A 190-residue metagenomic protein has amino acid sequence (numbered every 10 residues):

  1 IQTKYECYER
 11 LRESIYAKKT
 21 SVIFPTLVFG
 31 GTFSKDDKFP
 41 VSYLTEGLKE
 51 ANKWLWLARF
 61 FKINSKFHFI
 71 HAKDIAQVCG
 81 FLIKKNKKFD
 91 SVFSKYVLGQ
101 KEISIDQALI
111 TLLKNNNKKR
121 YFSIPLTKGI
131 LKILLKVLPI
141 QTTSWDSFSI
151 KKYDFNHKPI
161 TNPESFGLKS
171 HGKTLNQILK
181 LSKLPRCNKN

Functional and structural regions predicted by a protein language model:
I1-T3, S21: Conserved Rossmann-fold NAD(P)-dependent oxidoreductase catalytic core, especially the SDR/UDP-sugar
T3-L11: Conserved catalytic Lys-bearing alpha helix of Rossmann-like short-chain dehydrogenase/reductases
R12-K19, K84-D90: Secondary-structure boundary elements
E13-D37: Conserved beta-loop-beta element that borders a ligand/cofactor-binding pocket
V22, I63-A76, E102: Conserved loop-to-helix N-cap of the C-terminal "lid" that shapes the substrate pocket in Rossmann-like
G30-E46, L82-K95: Glycine/proline-rich active-site loop of Rossmann-fold NAD(P)-dependent oxidoreductases
T45-I70, F81: A conserved pocket-lining segment of Rossmann-fold NAD(P)-dependent short-chain dehydrogenase/reductase
Q77-S144, P159-N190: Mid/C-terminal beta-alpha module of Rossmann-like enzyme folds, strongest in SDR-family dehydrogenases/epimerases
